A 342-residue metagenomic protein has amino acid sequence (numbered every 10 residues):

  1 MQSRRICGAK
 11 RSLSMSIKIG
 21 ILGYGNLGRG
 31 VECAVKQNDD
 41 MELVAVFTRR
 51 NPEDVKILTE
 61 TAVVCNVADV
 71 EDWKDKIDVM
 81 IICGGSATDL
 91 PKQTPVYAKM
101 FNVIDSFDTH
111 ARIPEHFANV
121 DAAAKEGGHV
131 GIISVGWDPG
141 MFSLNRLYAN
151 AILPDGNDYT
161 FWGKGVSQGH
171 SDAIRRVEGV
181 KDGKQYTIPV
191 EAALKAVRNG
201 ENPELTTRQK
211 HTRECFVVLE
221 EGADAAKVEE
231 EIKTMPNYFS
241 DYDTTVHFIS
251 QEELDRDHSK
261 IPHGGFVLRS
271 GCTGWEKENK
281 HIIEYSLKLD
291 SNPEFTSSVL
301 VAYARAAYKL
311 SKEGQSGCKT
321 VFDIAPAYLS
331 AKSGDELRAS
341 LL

Functional and structural regions predicted by a protein language model:
K18, G30, Q37-V70, V166-A304: C-terminal substrate-binding/catalytic lobe of Rossmann-fold NAD(P)-dependent oxidoreductases
Y24: Glycine-rich Rossmann-fold phosphate-binding loop(s) that bind the pyrophosphate of adenine dinucleotide cofactors
L27: Hydrophobic/small residue at the entry helix of a nucleotide-binding pocket
D72-W73, A87-S106: Rossmann-fold NAD(P) dinucleotide-binding segment
V79-I82, I104: N-terminal Rossmann-like NAD(P) cofactor-binding module of classical short-chain dehydrogenase/reductase
F107-G131: Rossmann-fold NAD(P)-binding glycine/threonine-rich loop
M141-N157, D172-D182, A306: Oxidoreductase and adenylate-handling cofactor-binding alpha/beta cores
H281-L342: NAD(P)-dependent Rossmann-like dehydrogenase/reductase catalytic/cofactor-binding core
